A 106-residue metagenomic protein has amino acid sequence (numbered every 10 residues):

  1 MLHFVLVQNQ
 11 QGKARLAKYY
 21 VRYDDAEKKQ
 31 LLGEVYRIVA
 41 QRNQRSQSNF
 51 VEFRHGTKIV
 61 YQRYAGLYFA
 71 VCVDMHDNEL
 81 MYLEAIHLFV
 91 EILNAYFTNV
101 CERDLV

Functional and structural regions predicted by a protein language model:
M1-V106: Acidic, low-complexity cytosolic segments
